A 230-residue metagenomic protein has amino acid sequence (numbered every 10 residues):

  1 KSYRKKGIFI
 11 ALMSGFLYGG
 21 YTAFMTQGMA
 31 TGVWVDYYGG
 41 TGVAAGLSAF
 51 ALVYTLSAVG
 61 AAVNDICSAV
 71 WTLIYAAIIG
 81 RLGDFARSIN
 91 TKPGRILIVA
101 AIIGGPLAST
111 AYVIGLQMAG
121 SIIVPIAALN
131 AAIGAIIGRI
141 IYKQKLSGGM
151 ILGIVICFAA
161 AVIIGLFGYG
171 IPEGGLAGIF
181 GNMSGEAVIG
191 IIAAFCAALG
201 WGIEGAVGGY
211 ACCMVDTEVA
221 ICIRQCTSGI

Functional and structural regions predicted by a protein language model:
K1-I102, Y112-V113, L146-F158, G170-I189 (+3 more regions): Membrane-interface interhelical linkers
G15-G19, A101-P106, A128, A194-G202: Residue-level hotspots within the lipid-embedded alpha helices of multi-pass solute transporters
Y21, L107-A108, N130-I137, I141 (+3 more regions): Membrane-embedded alpha-helical core segments of multi-pass
S48, A100, L129, G134-R139 (+3 more regions): Short, flexible coil/linker segments at or flanking structured domains
V59-A62, I66, A111-K145: Specific alpha-helical transmembrane segments that line the substrate/conduction pathway and gating interfaces
L107-I123, G181-A197: Alpha-helical transmembrane segments and their immediate interhelical/interface regions in integral membrane proteins
I126-L129, I133, G149-L152, I189 (+3 more regions): Hydrophobic, well-ordered secondary-structure segments
